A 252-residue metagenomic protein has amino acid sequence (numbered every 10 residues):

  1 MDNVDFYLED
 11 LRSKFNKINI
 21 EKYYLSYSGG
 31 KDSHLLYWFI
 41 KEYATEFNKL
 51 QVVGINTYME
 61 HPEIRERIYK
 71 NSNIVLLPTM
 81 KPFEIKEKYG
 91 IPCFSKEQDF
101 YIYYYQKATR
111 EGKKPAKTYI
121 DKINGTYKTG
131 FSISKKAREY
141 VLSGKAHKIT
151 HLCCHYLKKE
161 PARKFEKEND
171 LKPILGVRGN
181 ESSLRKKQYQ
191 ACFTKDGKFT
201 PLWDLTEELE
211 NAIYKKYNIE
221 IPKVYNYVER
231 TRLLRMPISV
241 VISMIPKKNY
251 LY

Functional and structural regions predicted by a protein language model:
M1-K216: ATP-dependent adenylation/nucleotidyltransferase module used to activate substrates
W203-Y252: Mid-to-C-terminal catalytic subdomains of enzymes that bind/position adenosyl phosphate moieties or nucleic-acid
